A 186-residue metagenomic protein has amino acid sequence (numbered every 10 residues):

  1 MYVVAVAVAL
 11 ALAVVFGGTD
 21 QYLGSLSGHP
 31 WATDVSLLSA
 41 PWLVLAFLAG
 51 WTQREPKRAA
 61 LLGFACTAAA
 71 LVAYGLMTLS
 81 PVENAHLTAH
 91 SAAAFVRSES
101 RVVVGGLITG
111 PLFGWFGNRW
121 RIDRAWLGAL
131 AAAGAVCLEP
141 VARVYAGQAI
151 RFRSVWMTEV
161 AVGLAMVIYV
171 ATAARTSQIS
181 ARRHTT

Functional and structural regions predicted by a protein language model:
M1-L10: N-terminal membrane topogenic signal
A13-L48: Hydrophobic transmembrane alpha-helices
A13-Q21, T67-L76, A132-V144: Aromatic-anchored segments of alpha-helical transmembrane domains
L61-A70, L127-C137, R183-T186: Central hydrophobic cores of alpha-helical transmembrane segments in multi-pass integral membrane proteins
V72-A132: Membrane-proximal helix-loop-helix units in multi-pass membrane proteins
L87, Q148-L164: Loop-to-transmembrane alpha-helix initiation sites
V141-V155, R175-S177: Membrane-helix boundary connector in multi-pass membrane proteins
A171-T186: Membrane-interface capping segments at transmembrane-helix boundaries
